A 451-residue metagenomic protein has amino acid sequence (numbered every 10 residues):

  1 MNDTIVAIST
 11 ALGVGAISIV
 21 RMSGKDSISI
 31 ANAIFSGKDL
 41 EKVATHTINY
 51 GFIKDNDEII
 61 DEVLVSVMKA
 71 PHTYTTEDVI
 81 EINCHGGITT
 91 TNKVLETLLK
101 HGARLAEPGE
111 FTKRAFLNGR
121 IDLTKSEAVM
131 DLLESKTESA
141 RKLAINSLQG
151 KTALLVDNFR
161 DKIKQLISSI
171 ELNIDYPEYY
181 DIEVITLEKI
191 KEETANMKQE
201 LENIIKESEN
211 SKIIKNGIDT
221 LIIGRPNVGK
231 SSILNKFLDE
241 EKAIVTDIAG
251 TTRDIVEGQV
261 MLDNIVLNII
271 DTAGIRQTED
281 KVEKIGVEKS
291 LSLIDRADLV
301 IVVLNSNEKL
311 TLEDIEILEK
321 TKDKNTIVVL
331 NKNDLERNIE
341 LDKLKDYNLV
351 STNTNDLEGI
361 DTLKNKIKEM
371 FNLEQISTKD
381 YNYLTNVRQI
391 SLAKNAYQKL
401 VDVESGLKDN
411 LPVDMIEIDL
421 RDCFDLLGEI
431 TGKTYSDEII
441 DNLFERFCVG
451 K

Functional and structural regions predicted by a protein language model:
M1-K142, N146, G150, I327: A glycine-rich (often HGG/GG-containing) alpha/beta subdomain
N2-I8, L12, G51, R141-M261 (+2 more regions): C-terminal-of-GTPase-core extension/linker across diverse P-loop GTPases
L12, E58, H72-Y74, I213-I214 (+4 more regions): Conserved catalytic network of the ASCE P-loop NTPase/AAA+ motor domain
Y50-D61, V65-K69, T251-T278, R296: Switch I (G2) and immediately adjacent beta-strands of P-loop GTPase domains
G86, T272, L304-N307: Glycine-rich, N-terminal phosphate-binding loop of Rossmann-like dinucleotide-binding domains
I269, V303, V329: Generic enzyme active-site microenvironment
E283-N307: Inter-motif core of Ras-like GTPase G domains
